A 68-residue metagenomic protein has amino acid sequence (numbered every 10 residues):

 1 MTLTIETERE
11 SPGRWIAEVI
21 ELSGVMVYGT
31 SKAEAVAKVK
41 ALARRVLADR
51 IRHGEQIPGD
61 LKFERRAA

Functional and structural regions predicted by a protein language model:
M1-T4, A33, A37-A68: Short, charged, surface-exposed hinge/linker loops at domain edges that act as mobile lids or interdomain connectors
T2, P12, L22-G24: A generic structural motif
E8-I20: Short aromatic-glycine-(Arg/Gly/Cys) micro-motifs in beta-strand/loop hairpins
S23-A33: A short, exposed loop/beta-hairpin motif centered on an aromatic-Gly-Thr core
